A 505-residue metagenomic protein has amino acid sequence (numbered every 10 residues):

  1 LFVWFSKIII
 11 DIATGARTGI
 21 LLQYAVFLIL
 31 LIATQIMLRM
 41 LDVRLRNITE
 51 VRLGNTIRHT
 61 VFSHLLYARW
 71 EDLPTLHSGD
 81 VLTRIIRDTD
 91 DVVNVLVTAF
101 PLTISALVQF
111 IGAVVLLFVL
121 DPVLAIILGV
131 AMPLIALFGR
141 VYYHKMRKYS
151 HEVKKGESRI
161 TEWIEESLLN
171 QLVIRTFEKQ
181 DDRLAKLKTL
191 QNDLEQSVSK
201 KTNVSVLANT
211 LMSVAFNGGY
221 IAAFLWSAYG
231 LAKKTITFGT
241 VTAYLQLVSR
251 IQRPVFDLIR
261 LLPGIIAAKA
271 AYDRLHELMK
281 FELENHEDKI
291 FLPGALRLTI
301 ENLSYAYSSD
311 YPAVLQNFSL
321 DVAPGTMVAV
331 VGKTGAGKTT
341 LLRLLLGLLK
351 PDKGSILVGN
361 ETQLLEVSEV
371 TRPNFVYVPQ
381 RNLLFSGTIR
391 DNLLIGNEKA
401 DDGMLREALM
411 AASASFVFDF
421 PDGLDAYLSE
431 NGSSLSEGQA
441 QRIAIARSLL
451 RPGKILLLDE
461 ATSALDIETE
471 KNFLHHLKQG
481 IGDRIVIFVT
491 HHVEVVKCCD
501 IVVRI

Functional and structural regions predicted by a protein language model:
L1-L41, F118-V123, T235-F238, E361: Transmembrane helix-loop-helix hairpins at lipid-water interfaces of multipass membrane proteins, especially the type-1
F2, T18-I20, I86-A131, A215-G219 (+1 more regions): Hydrophobic alpha-helical transmembrane segments of ABC transporter permease domains
F2-T14, L31-S78, L82, I86 (+8 more regions): Juxtamembrane helix-loop junctions of ABC transporter transmembrane domains
W70-E71, R87-L96, F100, I104 (+6 more regions): An intracellular "coupling" helix at the cytosolic face of ABC transporter transmembrane type-1 domains
K179, N203, L247, I251-L278: Cytosolic ends of transmembrane helices, especially the final helix of ABC transmembrane type-1 domains
T340, V376, R381, I389-N392 (+1 more regions): ABC-family ATPase nucleotide-binding domain "signature/switch" substructure
L346: Helix-to-loop junction immediately C-terminal to a conserved catalytic motif
N382-Y427: Conserved "ABC signature" C-loop
